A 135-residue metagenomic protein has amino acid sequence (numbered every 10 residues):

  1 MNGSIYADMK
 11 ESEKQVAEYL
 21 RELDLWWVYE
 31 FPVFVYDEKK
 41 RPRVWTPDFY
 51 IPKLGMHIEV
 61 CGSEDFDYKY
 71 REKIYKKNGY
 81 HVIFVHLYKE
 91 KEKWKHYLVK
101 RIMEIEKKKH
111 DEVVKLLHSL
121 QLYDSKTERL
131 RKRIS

Functional and structural regions predicted by a protein language model:
M1-S135: Nucleic-acid endo/exonuclease domains
